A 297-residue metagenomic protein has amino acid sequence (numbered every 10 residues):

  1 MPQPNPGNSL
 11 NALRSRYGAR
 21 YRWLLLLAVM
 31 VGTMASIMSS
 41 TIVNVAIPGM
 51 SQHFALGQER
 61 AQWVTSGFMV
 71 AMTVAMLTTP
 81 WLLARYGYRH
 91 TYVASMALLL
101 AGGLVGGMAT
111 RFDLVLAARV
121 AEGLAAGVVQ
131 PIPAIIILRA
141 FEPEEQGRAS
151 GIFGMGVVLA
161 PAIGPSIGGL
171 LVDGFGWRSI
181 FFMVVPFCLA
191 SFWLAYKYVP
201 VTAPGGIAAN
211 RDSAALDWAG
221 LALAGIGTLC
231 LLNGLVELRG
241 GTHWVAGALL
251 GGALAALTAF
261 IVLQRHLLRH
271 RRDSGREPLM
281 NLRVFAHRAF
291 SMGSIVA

Functional and structural regions predicted by a protein language model:
M1-S36, Q52: Cytosolic juxtamembrane N-terminal segment immediately preceding the first transmembrane helix of multi-pass
Q3, A12-S15, M34, Q58-E59 (+4 more regions): Membrane-integral, polyisoprenol-dependent glycosyltransferases of the GT-C/oligosaccharyltransferase superfamily
S15-L25, A61, R89-Y92, G147 (+3 more regions): Membrane-interface helix-boundary signature
R22-I47, F54-P80, A84-G102, P133-A134 (+6 more regions): 12-transmembrane solute porter fold
A35-S39, V105, A109, A121 (+3 more regions): Residue-level hotspots within pore-lining transmembrane alpha-helices of multi-pass secondary transporters
I47-W63, L104-A117, G168, V172-I180 (+1 more regions): Membrane interfacial helix motifs at helix-loop boundaries and amphipathic/re-entrant anchors
M76-A219: Helix-loop-helix hairpins in multi-pass membrane proteins, especially solute transporters
D173-V296: Hydrophobic transmembrane-helix bundles of small-molecule transporters
